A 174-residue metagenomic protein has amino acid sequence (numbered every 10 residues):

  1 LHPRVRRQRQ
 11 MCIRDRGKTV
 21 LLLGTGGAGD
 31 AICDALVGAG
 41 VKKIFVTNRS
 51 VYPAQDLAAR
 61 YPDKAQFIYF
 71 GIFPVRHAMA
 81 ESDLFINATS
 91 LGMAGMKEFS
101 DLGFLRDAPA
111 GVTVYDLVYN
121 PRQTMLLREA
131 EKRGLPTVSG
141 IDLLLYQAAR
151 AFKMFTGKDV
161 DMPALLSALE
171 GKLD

Functional and structural regions predicted by a protein language model:
L1-I13: Single conserved hydrophobic/aromatic residue that forms the stacking wall/gate of nucleotide- or nucleobase-binding
Q10, G17-V37: Glycine-rich adenosine-cofactor-binding loop
I13, L22-L23, V46, D116: Hydrophobic Val/Ile/Leu positions in short beta-strands of Rossmann-like dinucleotide-binding domains
R14-T19, A108-A110: Short helix-loop-beta connector
G17, T113, L117-D174: Adenosine-phosphate binding glycine-rich loop
D34-G38, D56-A59, R128, K132: Short, well-ordered alpha-helices that flank and scaffold nucleotide-derived cofactor binding pockets
A39-P62: NAD(P)-binding Rossmann-fold cofactor-contacting core
A65-T137: Rossmann-like adenosine-cofactor binding region
